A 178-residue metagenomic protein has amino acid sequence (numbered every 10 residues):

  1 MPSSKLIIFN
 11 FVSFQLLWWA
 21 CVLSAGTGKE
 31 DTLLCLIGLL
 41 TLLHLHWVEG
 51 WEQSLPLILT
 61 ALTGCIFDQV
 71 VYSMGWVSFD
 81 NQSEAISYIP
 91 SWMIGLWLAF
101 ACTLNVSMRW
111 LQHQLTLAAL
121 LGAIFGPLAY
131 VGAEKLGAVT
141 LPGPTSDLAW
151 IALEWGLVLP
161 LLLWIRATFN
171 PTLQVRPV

Functional and structural regions predicted by a protein language model:
M1-V178: Aromatic-rich, lipid-facing transmembrane alpha helices and their immediate juxtamembrane interface loops in integral
